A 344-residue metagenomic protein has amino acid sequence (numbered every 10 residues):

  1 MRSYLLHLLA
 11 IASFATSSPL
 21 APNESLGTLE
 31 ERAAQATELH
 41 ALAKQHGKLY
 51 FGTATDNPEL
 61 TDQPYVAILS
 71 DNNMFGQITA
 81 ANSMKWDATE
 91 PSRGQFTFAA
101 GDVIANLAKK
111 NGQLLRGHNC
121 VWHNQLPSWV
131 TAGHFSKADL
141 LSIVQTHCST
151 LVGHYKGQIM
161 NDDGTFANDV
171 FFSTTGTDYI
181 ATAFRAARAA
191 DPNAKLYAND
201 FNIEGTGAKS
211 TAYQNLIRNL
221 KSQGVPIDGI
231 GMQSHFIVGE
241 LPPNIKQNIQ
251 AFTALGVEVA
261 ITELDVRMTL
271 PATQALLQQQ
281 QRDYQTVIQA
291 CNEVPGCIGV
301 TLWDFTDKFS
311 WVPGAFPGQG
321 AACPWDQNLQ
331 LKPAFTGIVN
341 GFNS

Functional and structural regions predicted by a protein language model:
M1-R32: Fungal secretory targeting signals
L29-F75, A81: Boundary/entry segment of secreted carbohydrate-active catalytic domains
Q35-L42, E90, G133, H154 (+6 more regions): Aromatic-rich peripheral "rim/lid" segments of glycoside hydrolase catalytic domains that contact and position glycan
L39-H40, N73-P91, T97-I203: Substrate-binding cleft and catalytic face of glycoside hydrolase catalytic domains, especially the flexible beta-alpha
Y50-D56, M160-N161, A183-S210, I261-E263 (+1 more regions): Aromatic-lined carbohydrate-recognition surfaces of secreted/lumenal glycan-active proteins
T53-Y65, W86-A99, G164-T165, I203-T211 (+3 more regions): Acidic-and-aromatic substrate-binding clefts and catalytic sites of carbohydrate-active enzymes
N57-N72, S142-L151, A208-L220, I245 (+1 more regions): Short, acidic/polar
N73-N82, M160, A190, A194-D200 (+2 more regions): Aromatic- and acid-rich polysaccharide-binding/catalytic face of secreted or lumenal carbohydrate-active enzymes
